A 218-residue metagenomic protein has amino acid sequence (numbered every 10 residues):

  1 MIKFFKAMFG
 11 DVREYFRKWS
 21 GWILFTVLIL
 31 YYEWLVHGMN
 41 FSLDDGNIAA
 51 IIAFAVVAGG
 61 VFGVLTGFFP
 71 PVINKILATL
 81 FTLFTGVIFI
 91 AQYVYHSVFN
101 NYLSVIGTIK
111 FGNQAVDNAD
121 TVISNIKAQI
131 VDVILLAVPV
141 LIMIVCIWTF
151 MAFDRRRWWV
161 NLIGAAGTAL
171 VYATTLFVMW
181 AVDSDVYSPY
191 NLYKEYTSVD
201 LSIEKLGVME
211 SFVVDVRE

Functional and structural regions predicted by a protein language model:
I2-M209: Transmembrane and membrane-interface helices of multi-pass, inner-membrane envelope-modifying transferases
L206, E210-E218: Catalytic domains that recognize anionic headgroups
